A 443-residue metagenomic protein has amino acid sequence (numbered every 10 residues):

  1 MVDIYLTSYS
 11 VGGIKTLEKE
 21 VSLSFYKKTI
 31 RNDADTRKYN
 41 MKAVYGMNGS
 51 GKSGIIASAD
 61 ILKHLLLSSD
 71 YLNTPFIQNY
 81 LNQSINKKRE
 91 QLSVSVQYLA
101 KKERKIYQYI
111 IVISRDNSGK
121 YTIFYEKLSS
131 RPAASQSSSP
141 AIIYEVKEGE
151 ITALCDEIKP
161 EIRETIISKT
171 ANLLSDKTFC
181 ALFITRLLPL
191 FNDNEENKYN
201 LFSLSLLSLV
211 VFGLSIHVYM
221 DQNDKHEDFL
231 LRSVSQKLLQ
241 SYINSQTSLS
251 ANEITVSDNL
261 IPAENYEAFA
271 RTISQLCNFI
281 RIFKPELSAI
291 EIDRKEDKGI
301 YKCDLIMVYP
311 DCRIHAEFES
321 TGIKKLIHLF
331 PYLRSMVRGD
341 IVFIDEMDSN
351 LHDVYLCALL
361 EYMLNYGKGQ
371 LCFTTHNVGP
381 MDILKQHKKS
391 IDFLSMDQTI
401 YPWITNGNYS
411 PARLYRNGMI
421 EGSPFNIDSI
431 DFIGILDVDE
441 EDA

Functional and structural regions predicted by a protein language model:
M1-I4, A358-A443: C-terminal lobe/lid and adjacent interdomain/linker elements of RecA-like ASCE P-loop ATPase modules
M1-I61: Pre-Walker A-like glycine/lysine-rich segment at the N-terminus of P-loop NTPase domains
V2, G12, Q246-E317, F425 (+1 more regions): Extended helical coiled-coil dimerization/tether regions that scaffold and oligomerize large DNA-maintenance assemblies
N40-G49, Y301-R334, M347-L351: Conserved ABC ATPase signature
A57-S118: Conserved P-loop NTP-binding catalytic core
S114-I282: Electropositive, glycine-dotted interaction segments that contact anionic polymers or phosphate-rich ligands
V342-F343: Walker B beta-strand of ABC/ABC-like P-loop ATPase nucleotide-binding domains, specifically the conserved hydrophobic
